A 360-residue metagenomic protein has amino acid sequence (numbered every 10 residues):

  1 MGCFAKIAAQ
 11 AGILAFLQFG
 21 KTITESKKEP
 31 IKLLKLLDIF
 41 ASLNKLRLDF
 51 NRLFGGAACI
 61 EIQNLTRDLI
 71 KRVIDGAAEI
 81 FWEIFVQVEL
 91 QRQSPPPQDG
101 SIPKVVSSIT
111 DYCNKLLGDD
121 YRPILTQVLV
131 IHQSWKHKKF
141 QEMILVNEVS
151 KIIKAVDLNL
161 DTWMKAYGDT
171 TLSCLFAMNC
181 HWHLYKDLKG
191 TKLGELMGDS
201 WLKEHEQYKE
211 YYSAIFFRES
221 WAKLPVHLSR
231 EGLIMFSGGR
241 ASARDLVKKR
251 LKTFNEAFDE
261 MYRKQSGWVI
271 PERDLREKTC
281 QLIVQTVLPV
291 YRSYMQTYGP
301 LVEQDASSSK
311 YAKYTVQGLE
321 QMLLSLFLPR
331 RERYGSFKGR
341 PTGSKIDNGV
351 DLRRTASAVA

Functional and structural regions predicted by a protein language model:
M1-A360: Long alpha-helical rod scaffolds of large eukaryotic non-enzymatic complex subunits
